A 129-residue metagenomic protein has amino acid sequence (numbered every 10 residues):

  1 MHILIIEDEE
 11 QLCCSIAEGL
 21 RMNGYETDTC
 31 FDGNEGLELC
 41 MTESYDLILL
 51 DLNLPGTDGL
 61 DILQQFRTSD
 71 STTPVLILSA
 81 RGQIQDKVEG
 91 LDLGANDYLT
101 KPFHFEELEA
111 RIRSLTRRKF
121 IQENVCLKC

Functional and structural regions predicted by a protein language model:
M1-Q122: N-terminal/domain-start alpha-helical segments
L127-C129: Conserved catalytic Walker-motif region of ABC-type ATPase nucleotide-binding domains
